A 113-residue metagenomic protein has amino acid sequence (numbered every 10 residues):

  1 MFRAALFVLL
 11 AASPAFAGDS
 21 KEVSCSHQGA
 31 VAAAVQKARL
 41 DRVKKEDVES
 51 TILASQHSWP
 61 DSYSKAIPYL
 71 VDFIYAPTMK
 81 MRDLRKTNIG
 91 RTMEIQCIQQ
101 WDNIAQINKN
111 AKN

Functional and structural regions predicted by a protein language model:
M1-L10: Sec-dependent signal peptide recognition, specifically the positively charged N-region followed immediately by
F7, A38-R39, Y63-A66: A generic short-segment signal for beta-strand/edge and adjacent turn/coil regions
A12-A15: N-terminal signal peptide c-region/cleavage motif recognized by signal peptidases
G18-D19: Boundary of Sec targeting at the N-terminus
S24: Alpha-helical scaffolds flanking conserved acidic
H27-L53: N-terminal targeting signals for Sec/Tat export/insertion, comprising classic cleavable signal peptides
V43-N113: Compact alpha-helical subdomains of small soluble proteins
